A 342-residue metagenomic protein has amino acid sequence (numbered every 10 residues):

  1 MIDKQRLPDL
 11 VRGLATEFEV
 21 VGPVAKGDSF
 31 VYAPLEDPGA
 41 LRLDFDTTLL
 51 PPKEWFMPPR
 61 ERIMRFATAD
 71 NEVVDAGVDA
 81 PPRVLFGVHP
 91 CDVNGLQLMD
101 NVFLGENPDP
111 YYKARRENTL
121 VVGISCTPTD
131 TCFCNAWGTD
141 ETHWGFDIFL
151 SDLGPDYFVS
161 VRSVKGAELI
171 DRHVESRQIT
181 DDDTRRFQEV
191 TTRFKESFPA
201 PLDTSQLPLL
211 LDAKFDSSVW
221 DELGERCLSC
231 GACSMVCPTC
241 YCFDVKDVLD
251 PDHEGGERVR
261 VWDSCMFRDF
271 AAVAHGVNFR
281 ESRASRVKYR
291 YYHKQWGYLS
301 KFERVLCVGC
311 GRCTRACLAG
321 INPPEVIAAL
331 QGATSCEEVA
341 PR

Functional and structural regions predicted by a protein language model:
M1-D212: Iron-sulfur-associated redox domains of electron-transfer enzymes in respiratory and anaerobic energy metabolism
R6-L10, C233, V261, N322: General structural feature for long, well-ordered alpha-helical segments within catalytic domains of soluble enzymes
F86, S218, E222-L228, A232-M235: Short, well-structured alpha-helical interface segments that form or flank functional binding sites
L96, P238-C242, L318: Active-site-flanking alpha-helical
S125-G138, C242-K246, E254, C265: Functionally engaged cysteine thiol sites
V164, A232, P238-V245, F270: Histidine- and/or cysteine-centered catalytic micro-motif in compact active-site loops
L202-L210, C227-P238: Oxyanion-binding "anion nests"
T204-E225, F243-R342: Ferredoxin-type iron-sulfur electron-transfer modules in oxidoreductases and energy-metabolism complexes
